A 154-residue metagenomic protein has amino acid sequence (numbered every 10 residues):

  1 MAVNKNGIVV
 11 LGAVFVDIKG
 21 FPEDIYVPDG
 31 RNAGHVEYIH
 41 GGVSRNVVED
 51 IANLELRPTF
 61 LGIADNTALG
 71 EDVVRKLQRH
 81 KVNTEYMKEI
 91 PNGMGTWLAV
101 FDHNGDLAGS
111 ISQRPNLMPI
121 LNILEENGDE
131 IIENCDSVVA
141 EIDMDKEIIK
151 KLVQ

Functional and structural regions predicted by a protein language model:
M1-I63, A68-D72, R79, K146: Glycine-rich phosphate/adenosyl-contacting loop at the front of the ribokinase-like
A2-V14, K76-E89, F101-Q154: Ribokinase/PfkB-type carbohydrate-kinase core domain
L61-N66, T84-M94: Beta-strand->loop->alpha-helix junctions that form or flank phosphate-binding loops in nucleotide-handling enzymes
